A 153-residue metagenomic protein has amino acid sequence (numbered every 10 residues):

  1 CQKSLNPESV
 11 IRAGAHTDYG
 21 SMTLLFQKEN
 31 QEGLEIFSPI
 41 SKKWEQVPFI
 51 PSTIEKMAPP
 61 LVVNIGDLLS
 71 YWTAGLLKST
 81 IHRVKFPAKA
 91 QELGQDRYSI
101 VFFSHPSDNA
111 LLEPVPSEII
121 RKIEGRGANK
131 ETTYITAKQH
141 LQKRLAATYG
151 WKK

Functional and structural regions predicted by a protein language model:
C1-K153: C-terminal flanking tails of non-heme Fe-dependent oxygenases
